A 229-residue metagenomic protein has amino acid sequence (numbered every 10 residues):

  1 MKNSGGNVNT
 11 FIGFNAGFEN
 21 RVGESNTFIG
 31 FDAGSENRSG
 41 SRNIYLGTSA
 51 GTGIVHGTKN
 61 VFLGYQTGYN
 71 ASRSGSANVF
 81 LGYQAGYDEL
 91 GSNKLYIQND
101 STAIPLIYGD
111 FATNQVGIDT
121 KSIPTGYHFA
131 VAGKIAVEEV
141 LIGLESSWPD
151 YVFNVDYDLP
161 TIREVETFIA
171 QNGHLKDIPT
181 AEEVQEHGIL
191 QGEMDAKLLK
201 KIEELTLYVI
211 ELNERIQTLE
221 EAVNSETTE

Functional and structural regions predicted by a protein language model:
M1-G126: Glycine- and small/polar-enriched repetitive beta-structure motifs of secreted/surface proteins
G109-D195, R215-E229: C-terminal intramolecular chaperone/autoprocessing and neck/assembly modules of extracellular spikes and adhesins
